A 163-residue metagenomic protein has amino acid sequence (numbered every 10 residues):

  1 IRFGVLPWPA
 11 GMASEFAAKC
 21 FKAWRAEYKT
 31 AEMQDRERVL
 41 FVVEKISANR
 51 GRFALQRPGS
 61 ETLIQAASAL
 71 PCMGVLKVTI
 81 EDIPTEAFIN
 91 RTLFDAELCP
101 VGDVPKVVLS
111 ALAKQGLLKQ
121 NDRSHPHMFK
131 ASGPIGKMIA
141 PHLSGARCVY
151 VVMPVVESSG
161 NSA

Functional and structural regions predicted by a protein language model:
I1-A163: Extended alpha-helical interface modules used as scaffolds for assembling large macromolecular complexes
